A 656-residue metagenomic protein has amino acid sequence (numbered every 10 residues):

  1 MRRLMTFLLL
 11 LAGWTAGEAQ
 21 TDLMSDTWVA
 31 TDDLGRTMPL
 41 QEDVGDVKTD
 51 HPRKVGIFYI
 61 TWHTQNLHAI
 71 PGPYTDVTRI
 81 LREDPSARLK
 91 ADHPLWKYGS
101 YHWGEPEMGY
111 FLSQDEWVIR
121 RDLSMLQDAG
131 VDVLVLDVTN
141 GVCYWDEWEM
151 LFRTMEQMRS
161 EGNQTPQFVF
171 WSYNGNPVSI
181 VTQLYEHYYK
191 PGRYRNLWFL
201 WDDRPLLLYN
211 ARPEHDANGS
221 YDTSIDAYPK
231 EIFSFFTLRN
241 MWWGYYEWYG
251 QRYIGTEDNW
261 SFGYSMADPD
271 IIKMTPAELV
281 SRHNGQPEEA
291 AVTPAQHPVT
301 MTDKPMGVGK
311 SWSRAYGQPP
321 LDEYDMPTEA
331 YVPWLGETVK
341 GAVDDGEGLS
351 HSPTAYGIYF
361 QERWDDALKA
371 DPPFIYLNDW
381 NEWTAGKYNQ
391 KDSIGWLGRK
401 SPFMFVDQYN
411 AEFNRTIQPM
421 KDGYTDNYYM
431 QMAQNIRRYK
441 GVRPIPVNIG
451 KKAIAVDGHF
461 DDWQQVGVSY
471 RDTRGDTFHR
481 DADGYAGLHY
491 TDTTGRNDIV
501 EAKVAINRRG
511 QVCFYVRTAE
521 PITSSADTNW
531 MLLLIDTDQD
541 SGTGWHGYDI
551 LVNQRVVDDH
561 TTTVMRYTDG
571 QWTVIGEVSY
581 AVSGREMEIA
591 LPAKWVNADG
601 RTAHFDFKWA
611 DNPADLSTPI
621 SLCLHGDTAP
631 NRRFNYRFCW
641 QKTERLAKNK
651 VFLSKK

Functional and structural regions predicted by a protein language model:
Q20-T64, L197-W198, E214-H215, G219-A227 (+4 more regions): N-terminal module-boundary/linker segments of secreted carbohydrate-active enzymes
W28-D32, S100-D115, V131-V142, P166-N176 (+3 more regions): The substrate-binding groove and active-site-proximal loops of carbohydrate-active enzymes, especially glycoside
P39-M150, N378-D379, W383-I417: N-terminal carbohydrate-binding/catalytic regions of secreted carbohydrate-active enzymes
V44-H68, L208-G357, A367-L368, P373-Y376: Aromatic-lined glycan-binding groove of carbohydrate-active enzymes
D50-G56, A129-L134, E161-F168, Y194-R195 (+2 more regions): Loop/turn elements at helix/coil->beta-strand transitions in domains of secreted/extracellular proteins
Q157-M158, N389-F460: Aromatic-rich peripheral "rim/lid" segments of glycoside hydrolase catalytic domains that contact and position glycan
P446-K451, A455, L534-H560, G584 (+1 more regions): Acidic/polar low-complexity flexible segments
I454-T561, D611-C623: Surface-exposed, glycine/proline- and aromatic-rich loop segments on solvent-exposed faces across compartments
